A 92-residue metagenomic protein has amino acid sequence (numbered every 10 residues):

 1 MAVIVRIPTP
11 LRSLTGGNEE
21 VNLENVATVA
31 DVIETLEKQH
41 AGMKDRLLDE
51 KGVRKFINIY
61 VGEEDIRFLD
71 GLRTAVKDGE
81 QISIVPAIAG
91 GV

Functional and structural regions predicted by a protein language model:
M1-V92: Ubiquitin-like/PB1-type beta-grasp interaction modules and other compact soluble beta-rich domains
